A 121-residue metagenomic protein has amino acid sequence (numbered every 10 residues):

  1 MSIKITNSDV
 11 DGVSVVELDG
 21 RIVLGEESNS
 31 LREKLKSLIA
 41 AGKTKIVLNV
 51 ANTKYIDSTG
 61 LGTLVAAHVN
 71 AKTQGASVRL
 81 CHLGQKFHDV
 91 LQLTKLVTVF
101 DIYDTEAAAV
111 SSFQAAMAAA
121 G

Functional and structural regions predicted by a protein language model:
M1-E17: Short beta-strand/loop segment at the start of cytosolic alpha/beta domains
T6, C81, Y103: General small-molecule cofactor/ligand-binding pocket signal
V10, A51, A107: Conserved catalytic submotifs in the C-terminal HATPase_c
G12, L96-V99, T105: Glycine-centered tight turns that cap/initiate beta-strands
V13-I22, A116: Short, low-complexity, intrinsically disordered N-terminal segments
I22-F100: Amphipathic alpha-helical interaction surfaces in cytosolic regulatory modules
I102-G121: A charged, well-structured terminal subsegment
